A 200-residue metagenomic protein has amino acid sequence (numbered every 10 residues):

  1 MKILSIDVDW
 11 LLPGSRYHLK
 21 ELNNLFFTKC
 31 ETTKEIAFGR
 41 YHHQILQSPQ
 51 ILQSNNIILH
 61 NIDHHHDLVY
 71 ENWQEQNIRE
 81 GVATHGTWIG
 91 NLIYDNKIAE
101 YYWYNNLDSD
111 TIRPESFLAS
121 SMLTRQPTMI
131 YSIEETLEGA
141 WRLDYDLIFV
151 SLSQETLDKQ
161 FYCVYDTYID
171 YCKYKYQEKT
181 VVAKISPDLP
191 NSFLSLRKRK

Functional and structural regions predicted by a protein language model:
K2-K200: Conserved alpha-helical scaffold segments that buttress catalytic/binding sites
